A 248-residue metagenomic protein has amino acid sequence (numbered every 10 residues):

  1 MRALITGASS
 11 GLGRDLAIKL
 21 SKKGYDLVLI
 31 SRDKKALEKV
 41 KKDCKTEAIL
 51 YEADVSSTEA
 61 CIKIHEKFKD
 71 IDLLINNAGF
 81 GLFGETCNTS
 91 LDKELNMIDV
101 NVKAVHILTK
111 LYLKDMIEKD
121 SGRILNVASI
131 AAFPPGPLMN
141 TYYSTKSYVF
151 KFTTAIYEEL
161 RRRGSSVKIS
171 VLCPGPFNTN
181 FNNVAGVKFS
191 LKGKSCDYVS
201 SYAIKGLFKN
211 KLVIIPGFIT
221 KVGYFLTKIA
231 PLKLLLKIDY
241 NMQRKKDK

Functional and structural regions predicted by a protein language model:
S9-S10: Conserved glycine-rich cofactor-binding loop
K23-K39: Conserved glycine-rich Rossmann-like NAD(P)H-binding loop of the short-chain dehydrogenase/reductase
N77-L82: Conserved NAD(P)H cofactor-binding loop of Rossmann-fold oxidoreductase domains
E85-T86, K93-I98: Substrate-binding pocket helix/loop in short-chain dehydrogenase/reductase
T109, T145: Active-site helix of classical SDR
S129: Residue(s) in the substrate-gating loop at a strand-loop-helix junction that position the organic substrate next
V171, K188-Y224: C-terminal helical subdomain
